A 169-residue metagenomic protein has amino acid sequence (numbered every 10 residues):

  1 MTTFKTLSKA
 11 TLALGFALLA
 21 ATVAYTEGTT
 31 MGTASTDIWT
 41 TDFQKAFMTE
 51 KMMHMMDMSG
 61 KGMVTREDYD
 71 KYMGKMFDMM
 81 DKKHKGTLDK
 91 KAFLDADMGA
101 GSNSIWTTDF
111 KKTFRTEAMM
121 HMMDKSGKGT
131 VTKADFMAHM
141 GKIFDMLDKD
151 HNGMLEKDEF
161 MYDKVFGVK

Functional and structural regions predicted by a protein language model:
T2-L12: Bacterial N-terminal signal peptides that target proteins for export
T3-F4, V23-K169: Calcium-binding acidic motifs and repeat modules
T11-A21: Bacterial N-terminal signal peptides
